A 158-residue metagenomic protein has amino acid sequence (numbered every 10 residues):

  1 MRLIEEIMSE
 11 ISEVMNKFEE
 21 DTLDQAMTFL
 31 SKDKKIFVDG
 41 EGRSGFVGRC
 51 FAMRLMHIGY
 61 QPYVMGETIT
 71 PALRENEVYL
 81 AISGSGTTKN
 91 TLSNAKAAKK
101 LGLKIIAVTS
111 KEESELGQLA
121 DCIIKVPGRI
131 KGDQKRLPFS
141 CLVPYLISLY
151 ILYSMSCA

Functional and structural regions predicted by a protein language model:
M1-I4, E41-G45: Short, compositionally biased "basic patch" segments
M1-N16: Generic N-terminal amphipathic, Lys/Arg-enriched alpha-helix
V14-F18, D39-G42: A short N-terminal beta->alpha junction/helix N-cap motif
N16-K32: A short, well-structured juxtamembrane/interface segment
F37-E41, V47-L149: Glycine-rich phosphate-binding loops that contact phosphosugars or nucleotide phosphates
I147, I151-A158: Internal alpha/beta core interface subdomains
